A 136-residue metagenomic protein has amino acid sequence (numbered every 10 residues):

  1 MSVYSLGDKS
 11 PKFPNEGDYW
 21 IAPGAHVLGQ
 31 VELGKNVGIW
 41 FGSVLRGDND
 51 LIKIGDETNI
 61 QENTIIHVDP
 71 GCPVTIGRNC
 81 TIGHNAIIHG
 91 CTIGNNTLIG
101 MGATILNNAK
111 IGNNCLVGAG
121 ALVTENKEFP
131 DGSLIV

Functional and structural regions predicted by a protein language model:
M1-E16, D48-E57, E62-T64, V68-D69 (+2 more regions): Glycine-rich hexapeptide-repeat left-handed beta-helix
M1-V44, D48: Extended, small-residue-rich solenoid/repeat segments and analogous flexible loops that form exposed scaffolds
